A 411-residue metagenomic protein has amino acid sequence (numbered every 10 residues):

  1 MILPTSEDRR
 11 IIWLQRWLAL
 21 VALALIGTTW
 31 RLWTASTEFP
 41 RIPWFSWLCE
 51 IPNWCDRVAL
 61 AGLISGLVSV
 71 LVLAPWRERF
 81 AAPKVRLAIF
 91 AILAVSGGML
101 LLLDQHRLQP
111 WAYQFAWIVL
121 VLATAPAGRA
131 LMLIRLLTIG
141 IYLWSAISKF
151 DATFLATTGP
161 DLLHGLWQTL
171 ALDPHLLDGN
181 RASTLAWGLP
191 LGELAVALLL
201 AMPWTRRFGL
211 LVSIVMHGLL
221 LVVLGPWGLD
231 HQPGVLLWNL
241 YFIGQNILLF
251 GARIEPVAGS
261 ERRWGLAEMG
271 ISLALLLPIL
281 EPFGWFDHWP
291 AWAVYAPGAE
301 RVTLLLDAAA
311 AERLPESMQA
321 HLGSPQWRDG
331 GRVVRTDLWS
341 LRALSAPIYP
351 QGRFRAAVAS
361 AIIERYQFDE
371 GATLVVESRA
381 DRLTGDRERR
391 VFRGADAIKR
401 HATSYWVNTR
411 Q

Functional and structural regions predicted by a protein language model:
M1-Q411: Alpha-helical membrane-anchoring segments
